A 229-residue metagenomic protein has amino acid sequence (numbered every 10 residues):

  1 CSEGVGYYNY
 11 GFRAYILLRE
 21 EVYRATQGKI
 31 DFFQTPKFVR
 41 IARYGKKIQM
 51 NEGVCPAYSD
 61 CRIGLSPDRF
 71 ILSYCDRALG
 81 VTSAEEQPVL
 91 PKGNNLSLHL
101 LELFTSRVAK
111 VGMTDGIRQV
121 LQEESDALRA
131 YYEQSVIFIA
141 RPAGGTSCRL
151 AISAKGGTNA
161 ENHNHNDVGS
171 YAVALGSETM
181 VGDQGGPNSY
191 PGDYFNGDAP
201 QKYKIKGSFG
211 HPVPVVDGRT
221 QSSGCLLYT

Functional and structural regions predicted by a protein language model:
C1-E3: Acidic/His metal-coordination segments adjacent to aromatic residues that form catalytic metal sites in metalloenzymes
Y10-M180: Carbohydrate-active enzyme catalytic cores, enriched for enzymes that act on polyanionic acidic polysaccharides
T146, T220-S222: Active-site/binding-pocket entry motifs
G186-T220: Conserved active-site neighborhood of enzyme catalytic/cofactor-binding cores
Y228-T229: Conserved small/polar residues in nucleotide/adenosyl-binding loops
